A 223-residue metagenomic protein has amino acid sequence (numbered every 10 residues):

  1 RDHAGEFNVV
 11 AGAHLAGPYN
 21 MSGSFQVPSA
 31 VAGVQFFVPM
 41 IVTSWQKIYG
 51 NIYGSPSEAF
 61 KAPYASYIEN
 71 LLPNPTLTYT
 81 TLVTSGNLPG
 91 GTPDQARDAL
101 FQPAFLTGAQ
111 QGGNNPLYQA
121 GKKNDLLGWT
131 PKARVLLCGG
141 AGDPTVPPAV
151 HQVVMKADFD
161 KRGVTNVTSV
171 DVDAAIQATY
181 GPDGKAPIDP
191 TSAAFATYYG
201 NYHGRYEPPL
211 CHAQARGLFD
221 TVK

Functional and structural regions predicted by a protein language model:
R1-V10: Conserved hydrolase catalytic core segment
A11-G17, L136-C138, S169-D171: Extended hydrophobic secondary-structure segments that form protein cores and membrane-embedded regions
H14-G128, A149: Accessory cap/linker subdomain of secreted extracellular hydrolases
Q26, A109, G113, L117-A120 (+1 more regions): C-terminal catalytic histidine-bearing segment of alpha/beta-hydrolase fold enzymes
T130, P144-V153: Conserved alpha/beta-hydrolase "acid-adjacent" motif
P131, L136-D143: Short beta-strand/loop motif that positions the catalytic acidic residue of the alpha/beta-hydrolase fold
A141-P144, D173-A175: Acidic beta-to-alpha connecting loop that harbors the catalytic carboxylate
V150-T165: Conserved loop-alpha-helix segment in the C-terminal half of the alpha/beta-hydrolase fold that carries the catalytic
